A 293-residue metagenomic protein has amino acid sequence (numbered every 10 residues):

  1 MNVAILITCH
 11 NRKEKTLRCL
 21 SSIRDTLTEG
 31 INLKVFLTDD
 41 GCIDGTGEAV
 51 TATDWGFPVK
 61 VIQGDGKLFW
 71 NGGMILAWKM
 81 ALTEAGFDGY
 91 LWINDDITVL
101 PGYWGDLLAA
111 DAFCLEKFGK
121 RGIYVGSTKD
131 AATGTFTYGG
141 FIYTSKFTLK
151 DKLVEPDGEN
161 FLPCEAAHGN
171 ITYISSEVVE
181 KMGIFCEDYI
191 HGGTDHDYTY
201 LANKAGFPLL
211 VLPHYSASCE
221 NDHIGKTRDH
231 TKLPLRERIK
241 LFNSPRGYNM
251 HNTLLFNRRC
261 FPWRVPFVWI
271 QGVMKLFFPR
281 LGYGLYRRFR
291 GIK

Functional and structural regions predicted by a protein language model:
S21-N32: Short, acidic, metal-binding catalytic loop of nucleotide-sugar glycosyltransferases
T38-E48: A conserved acidic beta->alpha catalytic loop
G64-L82: Glycine-rich, basic loop-to-helix element that forms the pyrophosphate-binding segment of sugar-nucleotide handling
F87-T98: Short beta-strand-to-loop acidic/aromatic patch adjacent to the donor-nucleotide binding site
G122-Y138: Short beta-strand-to-loop element that shapes/binds the nucleotide-sugar donor at the catalytic cleft/hinge
L153-I174, L241: A recurrent flexible, glycine/aromatic-enriched loop bordering the glycosyltransferase active site that acts as
T172-I174, V178-G183, D188-Y215: A short, conserved alpha-helix in the catalytic core of glycosyltransferases
T231-K293: Non-catalytic, C-terminal membrane-associated alpha-helical segments of glycosyltransferases
